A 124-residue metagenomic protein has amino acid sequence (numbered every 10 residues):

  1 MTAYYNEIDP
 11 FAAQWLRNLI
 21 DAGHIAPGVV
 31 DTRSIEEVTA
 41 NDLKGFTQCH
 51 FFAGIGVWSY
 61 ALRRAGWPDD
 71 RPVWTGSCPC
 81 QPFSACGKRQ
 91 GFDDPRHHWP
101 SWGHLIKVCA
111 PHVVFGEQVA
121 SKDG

Functional and structural regions predicted by a protein language model:
M1-G124: Conserved active-site and SAM-binding loop architecture of S-adenosyl-L-methionine-dependent nucleic-acid
